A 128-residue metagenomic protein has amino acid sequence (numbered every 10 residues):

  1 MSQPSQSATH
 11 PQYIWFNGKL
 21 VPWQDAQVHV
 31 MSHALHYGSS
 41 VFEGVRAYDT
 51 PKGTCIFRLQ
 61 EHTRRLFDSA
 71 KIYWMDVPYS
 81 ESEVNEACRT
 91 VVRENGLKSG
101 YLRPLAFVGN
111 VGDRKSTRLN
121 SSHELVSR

Functional and structural regions predicted by a protein language model:
M1-S121: Conserved alpha/beta cores of soluble small-molecule-handling proteins
N120-S122, S127-R128: Hydrophobic alpha-helical segments, chiefly the membrane-spanning helices and signal/signal-anchor peptides
